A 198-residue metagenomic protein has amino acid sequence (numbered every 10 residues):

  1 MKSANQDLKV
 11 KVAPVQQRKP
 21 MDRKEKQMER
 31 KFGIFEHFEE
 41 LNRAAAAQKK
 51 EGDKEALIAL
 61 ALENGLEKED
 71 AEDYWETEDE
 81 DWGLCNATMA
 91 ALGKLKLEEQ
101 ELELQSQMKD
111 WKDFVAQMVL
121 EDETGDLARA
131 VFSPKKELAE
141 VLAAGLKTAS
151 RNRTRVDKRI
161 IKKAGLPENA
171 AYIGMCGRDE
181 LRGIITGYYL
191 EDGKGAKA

Functional and structural regions predicted by a protein language model:
M1-L120, T124, L190-A198: Low-complexity, interaction-prone regions
R18, R23, R30, R43 (+5 more regions): Arginine residue identity/basic-tract feature
E69-T77, A144, S150-R155: Acidic, low-complexity, intrinsically disordered interaction modules
K96-E137, L146-A164: Structural recognition of short helix-loop-helix hairpins that underlie histone-fold modules
T154-A198: Long, highly charged low-complexity segments enriched in Glu/Asp and Lys/Arg with interspersed Ser/Thr
